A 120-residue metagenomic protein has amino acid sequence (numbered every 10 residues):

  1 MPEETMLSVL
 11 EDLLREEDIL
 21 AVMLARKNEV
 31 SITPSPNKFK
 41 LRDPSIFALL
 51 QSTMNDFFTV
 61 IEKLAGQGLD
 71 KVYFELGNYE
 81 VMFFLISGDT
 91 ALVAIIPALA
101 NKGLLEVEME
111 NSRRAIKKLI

Functional and structural regions predicted by a protein language model:
M1-R15: Short, basic/aromatic recognition patches
E4, S8, P36-Y79: A charged amphipathic helix-loop-strand protein-protein interaction module that recurs in cytosolic assemblies
L14, F58-E62, K117: N-terminal cationic-hydrophobic initiation segments that often serve targeting/anchoring roles
R15-E29: Short N-terminal helix-loop-first-beta-strand/juxtamembrane motif that initiates sensory/input modules
V30-N37, F83-F84: Amphipathic coiled-coil signal-relay and dimerization helices
D43-P44, V93-I95, G103-E106: A short, polar/proline- and glycine-enriched secondary-structure boundary/capping micro-motif
G68-N101: Sensory/regulatory domains in signal-transduction proteins
K102-I120: Juxtadomain coupling helices with adjacent low-complexity linkers
